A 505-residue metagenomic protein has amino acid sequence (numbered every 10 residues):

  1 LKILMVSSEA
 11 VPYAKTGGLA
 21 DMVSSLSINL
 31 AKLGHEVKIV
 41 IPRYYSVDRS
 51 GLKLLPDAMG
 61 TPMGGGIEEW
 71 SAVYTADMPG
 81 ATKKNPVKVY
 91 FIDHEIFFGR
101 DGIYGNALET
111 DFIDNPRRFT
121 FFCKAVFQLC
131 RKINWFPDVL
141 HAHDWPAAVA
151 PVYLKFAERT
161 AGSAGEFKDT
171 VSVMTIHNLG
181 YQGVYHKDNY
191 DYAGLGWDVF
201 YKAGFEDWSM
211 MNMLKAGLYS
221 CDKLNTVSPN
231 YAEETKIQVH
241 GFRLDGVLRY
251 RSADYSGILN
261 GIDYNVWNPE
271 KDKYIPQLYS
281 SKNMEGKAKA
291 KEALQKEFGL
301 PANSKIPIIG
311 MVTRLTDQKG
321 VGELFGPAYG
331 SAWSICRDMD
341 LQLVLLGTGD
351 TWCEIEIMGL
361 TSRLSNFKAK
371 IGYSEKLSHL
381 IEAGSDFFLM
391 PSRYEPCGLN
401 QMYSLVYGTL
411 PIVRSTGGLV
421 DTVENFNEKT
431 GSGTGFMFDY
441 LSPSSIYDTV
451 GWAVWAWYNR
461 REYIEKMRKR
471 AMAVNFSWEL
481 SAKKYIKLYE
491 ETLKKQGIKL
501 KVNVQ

Functional and structural regions predicted by a protein language model:
L1-Q505: Catalytic cores of nucleotide-sugar-dependent glycosyltransferases that transfer UDP/GDP/TDP-activated
